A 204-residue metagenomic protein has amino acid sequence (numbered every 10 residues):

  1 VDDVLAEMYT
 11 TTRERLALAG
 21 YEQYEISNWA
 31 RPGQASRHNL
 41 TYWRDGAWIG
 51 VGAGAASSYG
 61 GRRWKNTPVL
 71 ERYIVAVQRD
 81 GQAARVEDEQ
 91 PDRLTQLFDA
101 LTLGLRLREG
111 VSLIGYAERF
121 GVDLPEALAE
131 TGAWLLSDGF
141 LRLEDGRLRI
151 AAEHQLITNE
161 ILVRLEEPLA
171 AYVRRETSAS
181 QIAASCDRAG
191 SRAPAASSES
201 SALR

Functional and structural regions predicted by a protein language model:
V1-V122, V173-T177, L203: C-terminal scaffold of the Radical SAM
F98-L101, T131, I157, I161: Structural preference for long, well-ordered alpha-helical segments in enzyme cores
V111-L113, A129, L143: Charged substrate- and nucleic-acid-binding regions of tRNA-handling and nucleotidyl-transfer enzymes, centered on
V122-W134: Short amphipathic alpha-helical interaction segments
L136-G146: A short, conserved structural fragment
R147-A151: Minor-groove-contacting beta-hairpin "wing" of winged helix-turn-helix DNA-binding domains
E153-D187, E199-R204: Short, amphipathic alpha-helical interaction segments positioned at domain boundaries
D187-P194: N-terminal, intrinsically disordered, basic low-complexity segments enriched in Arg/Pro/Ser/Thr
